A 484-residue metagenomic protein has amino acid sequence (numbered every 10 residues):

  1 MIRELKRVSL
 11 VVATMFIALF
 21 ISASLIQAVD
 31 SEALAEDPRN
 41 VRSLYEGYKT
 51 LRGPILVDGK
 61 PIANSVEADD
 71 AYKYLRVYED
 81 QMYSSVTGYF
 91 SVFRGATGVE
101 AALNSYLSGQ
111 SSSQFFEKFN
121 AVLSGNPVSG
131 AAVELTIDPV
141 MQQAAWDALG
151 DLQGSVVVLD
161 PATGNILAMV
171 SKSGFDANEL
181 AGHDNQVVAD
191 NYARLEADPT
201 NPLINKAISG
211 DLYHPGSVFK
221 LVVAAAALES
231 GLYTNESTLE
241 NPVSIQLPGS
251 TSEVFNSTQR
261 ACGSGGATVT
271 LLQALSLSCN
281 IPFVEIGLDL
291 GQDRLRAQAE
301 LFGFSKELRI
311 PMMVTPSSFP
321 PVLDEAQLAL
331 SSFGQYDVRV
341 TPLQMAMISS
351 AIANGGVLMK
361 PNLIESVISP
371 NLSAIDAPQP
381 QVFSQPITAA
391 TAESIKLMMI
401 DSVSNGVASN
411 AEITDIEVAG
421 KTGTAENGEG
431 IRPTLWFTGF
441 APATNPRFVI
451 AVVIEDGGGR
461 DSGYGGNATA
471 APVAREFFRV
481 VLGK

Functional and structural regions predicted by a protein language model:
M1-A189, P202, K206-A207, L212-S217 (+5 more regions): Periplasmic/cell-envelope proteins involved in peptidoglycan metabolism and beta-lactam response
L167-S217, V222-D456, G466: Beta-lactam-recognizing serine transpeptidase/beta-lactamase-like catalytic domain environment
